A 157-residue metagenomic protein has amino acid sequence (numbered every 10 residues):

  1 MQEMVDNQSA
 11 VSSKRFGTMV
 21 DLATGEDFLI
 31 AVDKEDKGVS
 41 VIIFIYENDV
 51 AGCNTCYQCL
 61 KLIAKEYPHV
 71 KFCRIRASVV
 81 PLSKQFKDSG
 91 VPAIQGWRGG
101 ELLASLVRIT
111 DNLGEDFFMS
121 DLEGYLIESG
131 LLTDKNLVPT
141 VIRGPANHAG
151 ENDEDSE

Functional and structural regions predicted by a protein language model:
M1-V39, D116-E157: N-terminal leader/targeting and pre-domain segments
D6, Y57, R108: Short amphipathic alpha-helical segments
A10-S13, M19, I63, L82 (+1 more regions): Residue-level signal for the start and early helices of compact helical domains
S12-R15, I43-N48, A104-D111: Short interface patches used for recognition in eukaryotic signaling and trafficking proteins
M19, T24-E66: Local sequence-structure signature of Cys/Sec-based thiol-disulfide redox active-site neighborhoods
V32, N54, K65-T133: Thioredoxin-like thiol-disulfide oxidoreductase module
C53-C59, C73, A146-H148: Generic recognition of cysteine residues
